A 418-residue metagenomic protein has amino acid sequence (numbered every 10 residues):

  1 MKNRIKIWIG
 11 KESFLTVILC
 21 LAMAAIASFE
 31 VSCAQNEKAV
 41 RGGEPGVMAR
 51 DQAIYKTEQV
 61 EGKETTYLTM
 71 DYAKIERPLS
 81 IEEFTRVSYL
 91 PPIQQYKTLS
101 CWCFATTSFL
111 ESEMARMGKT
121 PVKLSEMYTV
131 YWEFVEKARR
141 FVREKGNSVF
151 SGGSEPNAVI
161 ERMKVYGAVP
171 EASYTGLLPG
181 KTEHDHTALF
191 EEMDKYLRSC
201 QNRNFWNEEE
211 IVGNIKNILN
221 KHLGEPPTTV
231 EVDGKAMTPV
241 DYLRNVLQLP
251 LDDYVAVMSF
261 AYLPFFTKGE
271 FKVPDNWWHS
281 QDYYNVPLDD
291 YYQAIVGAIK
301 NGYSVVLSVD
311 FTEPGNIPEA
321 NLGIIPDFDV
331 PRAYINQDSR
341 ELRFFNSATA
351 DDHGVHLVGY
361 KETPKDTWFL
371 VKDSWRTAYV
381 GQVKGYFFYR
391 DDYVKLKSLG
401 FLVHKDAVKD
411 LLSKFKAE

Functional and structural regions predicted by a protein language model:
M1-K11: N-terminal secretory signal peptides that target proteins for export/translocation
S13-S28: Bacterial N-terminal signal peptides
N36-K38, G213-E418: Active-site signature of cysteine proteases
E37-P91: N-terminal regions that are enriched for targeting/export leaders and immediately downstream pro/stem segments
V87-L99, E144-S151, W278-N285, A294-I295 (+1 more regions): Second-shell loop/turn segments in exported
T98, W102-G118: Alpha-helical support elements that line or immediately flank enzyme active sites and cofactor-binding pockets
K123-D233: Papain-like cysteine protease catalytic cores
